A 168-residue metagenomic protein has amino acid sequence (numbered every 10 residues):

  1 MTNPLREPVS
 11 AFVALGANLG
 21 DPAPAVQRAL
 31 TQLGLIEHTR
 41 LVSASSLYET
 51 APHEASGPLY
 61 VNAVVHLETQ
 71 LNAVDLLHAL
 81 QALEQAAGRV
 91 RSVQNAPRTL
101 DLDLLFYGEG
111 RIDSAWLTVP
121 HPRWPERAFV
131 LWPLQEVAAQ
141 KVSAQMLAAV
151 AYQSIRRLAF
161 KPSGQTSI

Functional and structural regions predicted by a protein language model:
T2-T39, S45-E49: N-terminal beta1-alpha1 ligand-phosphate binding loop
N3, L35-H38, T50-V61, L71-I168: Flexible, gly/pro- and Lys/Arg-enriched active-site loops
L15-A17, T69, Q135: Short, structured patches in soluble enzyme cores that scaffold and shape functional sites
